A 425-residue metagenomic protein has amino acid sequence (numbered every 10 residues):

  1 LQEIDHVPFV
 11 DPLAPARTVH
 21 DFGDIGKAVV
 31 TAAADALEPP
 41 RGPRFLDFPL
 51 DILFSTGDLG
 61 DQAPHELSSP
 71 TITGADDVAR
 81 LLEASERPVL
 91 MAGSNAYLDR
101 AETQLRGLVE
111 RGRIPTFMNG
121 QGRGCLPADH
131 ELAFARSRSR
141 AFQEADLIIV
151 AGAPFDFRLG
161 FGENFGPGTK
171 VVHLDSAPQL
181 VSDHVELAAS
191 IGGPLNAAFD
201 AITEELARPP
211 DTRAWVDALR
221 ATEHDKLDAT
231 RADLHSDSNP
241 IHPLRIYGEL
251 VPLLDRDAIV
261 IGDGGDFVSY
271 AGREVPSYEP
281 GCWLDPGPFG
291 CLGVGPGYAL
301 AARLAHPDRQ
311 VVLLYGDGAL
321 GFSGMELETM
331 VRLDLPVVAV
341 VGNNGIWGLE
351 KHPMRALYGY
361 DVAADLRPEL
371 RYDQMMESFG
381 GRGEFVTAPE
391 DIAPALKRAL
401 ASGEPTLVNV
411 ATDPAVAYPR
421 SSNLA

Functional and structural regions predicted by a protein language model:
L1-R208, L253-R256, P336-A339, Y360 (+1 more regions): N-terminal alpha/beta PP-like core and its mobile active-site loop of ThDP/TPP-dependent enzymes
P8-L13, I52-E66, E223-L234, G281-C282 (+2 more regions): Gly-rich Lys/Arg/Thr-decorated short loops/hinges at beta-loop-alpha junctions or inter-strand turns that position
L50-D51, S94-Y97, Q121-R123, A153-D156 (+5 more regions): Short glycine-rich anion-binding loops that position phosphate/pyrophosphate groups of nucleotides and phosphorylated
I52-A75, R158, R355, P389-A425: Glycine/aspartate-rich loop-and-adjacent alpha/beta segment that forms the canonical ThDP
L59-V78, P210-I241: Long, charged amphipathic helices and adjacent flexible linkers at domain junctions
R138, E144-L147, G152-D156, S269-W347: Thiamine diphosphate
T222-R303, D308: Active-site diphosphate/adenylate-binding microenvironment
H352-E369: Acidic, Ser/Thr-rich peripheral helices and adjacent loops at domain boundaries
